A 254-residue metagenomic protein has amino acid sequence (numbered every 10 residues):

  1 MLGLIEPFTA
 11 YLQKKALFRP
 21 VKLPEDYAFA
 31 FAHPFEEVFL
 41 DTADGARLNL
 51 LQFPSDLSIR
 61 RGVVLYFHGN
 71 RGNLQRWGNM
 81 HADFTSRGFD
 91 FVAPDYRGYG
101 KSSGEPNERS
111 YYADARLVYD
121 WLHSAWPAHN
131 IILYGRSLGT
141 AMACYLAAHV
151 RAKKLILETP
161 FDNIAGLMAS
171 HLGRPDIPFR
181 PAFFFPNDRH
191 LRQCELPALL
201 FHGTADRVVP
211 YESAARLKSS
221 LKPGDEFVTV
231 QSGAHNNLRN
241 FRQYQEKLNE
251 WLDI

Functional and structural regions predicted by a protein language model:
M1-D41: An N-terminal hydrophobic leader/cap segment in hydrolases
R47-W121: Membrane-embedded segments
M80, N187, L196, P210-S219: Short alpha-helix in the alpha/beta-hydrolase fold that links the catalytic acid
D120-S124, A128-R174: Primarily recognizes the serine-hydrolase "nucleophile elbow" in alpha/beta-hydrolase and SGNH/GDSL folds
C194-E195, L200-H202, D206: Short beta-strand/loop motif that positions the catalytic acidic residue of the alpha/beta-hydrolase fold
T204-V209, H235-N236: Acidic catalytic loop of the alpha/beta-hydrolase fold
G233-Q243: Catalytic histidine-centered segment of alpha/beta-hydrolase-like enzymes
R242-I254: Catalytic active-site module of serine/aspartate enzymes centered on a nucleophile-bearing elbow/loop
